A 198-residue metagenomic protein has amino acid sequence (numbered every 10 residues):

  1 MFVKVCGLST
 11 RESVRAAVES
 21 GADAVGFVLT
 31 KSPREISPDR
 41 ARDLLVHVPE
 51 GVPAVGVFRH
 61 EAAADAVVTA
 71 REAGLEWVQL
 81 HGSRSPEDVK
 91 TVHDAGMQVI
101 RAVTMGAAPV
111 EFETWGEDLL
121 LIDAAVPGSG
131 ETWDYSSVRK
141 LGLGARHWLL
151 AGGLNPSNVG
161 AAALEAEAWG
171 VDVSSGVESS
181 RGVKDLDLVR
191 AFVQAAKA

Functional and structural regions predicted by a protein language model:
M1-A198: Conserved N-terminal beta1-alpha1 strand-loop-helix module at the mouth
